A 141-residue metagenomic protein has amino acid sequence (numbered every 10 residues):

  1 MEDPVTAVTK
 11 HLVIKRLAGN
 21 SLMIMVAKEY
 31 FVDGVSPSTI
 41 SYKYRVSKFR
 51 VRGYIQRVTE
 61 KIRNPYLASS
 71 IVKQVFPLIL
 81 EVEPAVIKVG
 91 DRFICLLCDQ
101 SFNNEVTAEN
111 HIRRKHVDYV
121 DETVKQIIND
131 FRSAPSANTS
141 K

Functional and structural regions predicted by a protein language model:
M1-L22: Short, Lys/Arg-enriched anionic-surface-contact patches
G19-V35: Short, amphipathic alpha-helical "recognition" segments used to contact nucleic acids or chromatin
P37-R45: Short alpha-helical "recognition helix" segments of helix-turn-helix
V51-Y54, A108: Helix-turn-helix DNA-binding helix
I55, I62, I112: DNA major-groove recognition helix of helix-turn-helix
I62-I79, E122-I127: Short Lys/Arg-enriched helix C-cap and helix-to-coil transition segments that create basic nucleic-acid-contact patches
E81-L97, N103-N138: C-terminal recognition-helix end and immediately following basic linker of small zinc-binding "finger" domains
